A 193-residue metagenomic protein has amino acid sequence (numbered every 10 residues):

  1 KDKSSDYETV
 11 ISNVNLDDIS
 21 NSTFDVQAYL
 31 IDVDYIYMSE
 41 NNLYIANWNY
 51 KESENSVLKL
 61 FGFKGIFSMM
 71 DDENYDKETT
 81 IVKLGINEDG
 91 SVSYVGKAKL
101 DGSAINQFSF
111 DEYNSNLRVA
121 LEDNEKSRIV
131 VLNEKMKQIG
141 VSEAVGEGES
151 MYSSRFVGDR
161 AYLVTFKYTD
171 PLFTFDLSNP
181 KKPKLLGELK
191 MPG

Functional and structural regions predicted by a protein language model:
K1-G193: Beta-sheet-rich non-transmembrane sensory/scaffold domains
